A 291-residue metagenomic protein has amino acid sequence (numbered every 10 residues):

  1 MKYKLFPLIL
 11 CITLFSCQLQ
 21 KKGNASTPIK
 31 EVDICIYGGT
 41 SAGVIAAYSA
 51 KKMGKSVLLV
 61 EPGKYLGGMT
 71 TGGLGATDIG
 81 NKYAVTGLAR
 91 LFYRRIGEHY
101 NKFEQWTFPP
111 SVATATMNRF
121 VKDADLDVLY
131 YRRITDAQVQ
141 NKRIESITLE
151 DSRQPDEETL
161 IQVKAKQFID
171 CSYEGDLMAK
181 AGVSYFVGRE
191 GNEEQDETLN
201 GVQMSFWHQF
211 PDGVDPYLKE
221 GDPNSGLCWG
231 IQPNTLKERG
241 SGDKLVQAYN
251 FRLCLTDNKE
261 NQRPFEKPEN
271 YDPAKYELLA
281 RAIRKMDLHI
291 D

Functional and structural regions predicted by a protein language model:
M1-I29: Bacterial Sec-dependent N-terminal signal peptides
A25, P155-Q167, C171-D291: Flavin (FAD/FMN)-binding glycine-rich loop and adjacent Rossmann-like elements that form
T27-T40: Beta1/beta-strand and adjacent pyrophosphate-binding region of the FAD-binding site in flavoprotein oxidoreductases
G39, D151, S172: Glycine-rich, N-terminal phosphate-binding loop of Rossmann-like dinucleotide-binding domains
G43: N-terminal Rossmann-fold NAD(P) dinucleotide-binding loop
S49, K55-S56, E61-Q140, F186 (+1 more regions): Conserved N-terminal/central alpha/beta ligand/cofactor-binding core
Y130, R143, L245-Y249: Residues that flank catalytic or metal-binding motifs in active/ligand-binding sites
Q138-Q162: Conserved beta-strand-loop-beta-strand element in the redox core of flavoprotein oxidoreductases
